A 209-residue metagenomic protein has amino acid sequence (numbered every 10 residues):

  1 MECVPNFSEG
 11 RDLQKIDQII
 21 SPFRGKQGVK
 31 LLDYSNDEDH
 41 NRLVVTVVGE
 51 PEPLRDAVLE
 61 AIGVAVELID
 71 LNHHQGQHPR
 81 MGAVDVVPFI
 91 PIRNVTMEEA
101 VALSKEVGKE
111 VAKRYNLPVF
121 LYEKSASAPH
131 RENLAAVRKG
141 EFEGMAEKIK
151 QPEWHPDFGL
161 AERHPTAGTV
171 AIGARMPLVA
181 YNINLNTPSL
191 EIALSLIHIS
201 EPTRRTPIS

Functional and structural regions predicted by a protein language model:
M1-D12, R175-N186: Short glycine-/aliphatic-rich beta-strand segments at the starts of folded cytosolic domains
E2, I19-V44: N-terminal glycine-rich anion-binding loops that anchor highly charged ligand groups
R11-K15, E52-A57, V95-A102, P188-S195: Short, conserved charged micro-motifs
L13-Q27, I62, E191-S200: Short amphipathic alpha-helix segments
D33-E50, Q77-I92: Short, charge-patterned binding micro-sites
D56-S125: A generic, well-ordered mixed alpha/beta core segment in the N-terminal half of proteins
E123, A128-A180: Aromatic/basic-lined ligand-recognition segments that form π-stacking hydrophobic pockets flanked by Lys/Arg to engage
I197-S209: Single conserved hydrophobic/aromatic residue that forms the stacking wall/gate of nucleotide- or nucleobase-binding
